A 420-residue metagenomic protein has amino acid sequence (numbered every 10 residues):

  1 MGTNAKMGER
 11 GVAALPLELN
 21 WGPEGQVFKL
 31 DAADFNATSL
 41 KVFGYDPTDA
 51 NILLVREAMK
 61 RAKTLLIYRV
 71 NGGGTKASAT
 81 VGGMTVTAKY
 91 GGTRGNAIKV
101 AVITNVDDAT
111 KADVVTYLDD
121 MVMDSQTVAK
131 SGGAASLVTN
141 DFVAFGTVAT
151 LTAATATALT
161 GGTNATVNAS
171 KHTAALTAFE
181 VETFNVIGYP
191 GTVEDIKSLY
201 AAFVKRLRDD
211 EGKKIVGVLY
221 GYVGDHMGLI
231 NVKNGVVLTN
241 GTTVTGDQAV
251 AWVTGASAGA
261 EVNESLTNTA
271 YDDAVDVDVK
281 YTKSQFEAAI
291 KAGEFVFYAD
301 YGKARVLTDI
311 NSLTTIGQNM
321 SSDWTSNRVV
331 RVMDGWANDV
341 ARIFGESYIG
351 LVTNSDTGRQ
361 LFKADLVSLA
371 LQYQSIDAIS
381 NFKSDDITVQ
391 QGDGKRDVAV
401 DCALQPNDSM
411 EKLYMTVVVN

Functional and structural regions predicted by a protein language model:
M1-A5: Short, Gly/Pro- and small/polar-rich lid/capping loops
M7-G22, V27-F35, L40-F43, L53-T353 (+4 more regions): A glycine- and small-residue-enriched flexible loop/hinge signal that marks low-structured segments
G8, A364, G392-R396: A structural signal for short secondary-structure junctions
D49: Polyanion-binding loop/helix "lid" in catalytic or ligand-binding cores
T388-N420: C-terminal edge-of-domain segments
